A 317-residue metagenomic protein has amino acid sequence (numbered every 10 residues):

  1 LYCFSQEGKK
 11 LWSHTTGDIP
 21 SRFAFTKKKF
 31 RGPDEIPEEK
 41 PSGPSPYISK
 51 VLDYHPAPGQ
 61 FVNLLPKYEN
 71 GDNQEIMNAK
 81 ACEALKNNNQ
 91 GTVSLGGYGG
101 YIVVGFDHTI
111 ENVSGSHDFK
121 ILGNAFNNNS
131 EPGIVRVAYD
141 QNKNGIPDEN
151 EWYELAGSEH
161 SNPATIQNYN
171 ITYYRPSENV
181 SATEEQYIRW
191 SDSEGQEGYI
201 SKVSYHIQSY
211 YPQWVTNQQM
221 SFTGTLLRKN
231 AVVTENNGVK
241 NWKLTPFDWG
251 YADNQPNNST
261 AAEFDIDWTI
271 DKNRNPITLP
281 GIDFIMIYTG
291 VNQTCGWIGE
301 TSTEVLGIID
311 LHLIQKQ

Functional and structural regions predicted by a protein language model:
L1-K29: Secretory-pathway ectodomains
F4, R136-D140: Predominantly extracellular/luminal cell-surface or secreted proteins
L11-T16, P147-E159: Beta-propeller fold detector
S13, V103, P132-I134, W152: Well-ordered beta-strand positions in beta-sheet-rich domains
F23-K27, D107-T109, A138: Beta-propeller blade termini
K29, Q141-E151, Q167: Acidic, glycine-anchored loop motifs typical of Ca2+
F30-E131, A156-Q317: A domain-level signal for the mature, folded cores of soluble proteins
Y139-N142, Q293: A generic secondary-structure signal for well-formed alpha-helical elements
